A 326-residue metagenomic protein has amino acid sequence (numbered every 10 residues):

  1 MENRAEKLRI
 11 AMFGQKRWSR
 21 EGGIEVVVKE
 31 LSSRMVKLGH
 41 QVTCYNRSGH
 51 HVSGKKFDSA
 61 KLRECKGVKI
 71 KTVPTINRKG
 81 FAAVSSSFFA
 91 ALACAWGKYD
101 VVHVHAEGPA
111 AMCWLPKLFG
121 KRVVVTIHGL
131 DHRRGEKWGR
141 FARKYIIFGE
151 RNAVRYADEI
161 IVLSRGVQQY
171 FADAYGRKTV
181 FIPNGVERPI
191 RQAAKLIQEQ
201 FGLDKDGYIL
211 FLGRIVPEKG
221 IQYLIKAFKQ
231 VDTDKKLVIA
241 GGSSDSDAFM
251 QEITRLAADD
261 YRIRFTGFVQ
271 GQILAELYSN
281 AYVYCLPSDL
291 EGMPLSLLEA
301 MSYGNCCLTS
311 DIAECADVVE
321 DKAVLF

Functional and structural regions predicted by a protein language model:
A11, G202-D232, V238: Conserved donor-binding/catalytic core segment of Leloir-type glycosyltransferases
G49-H50, V186, L212, K236-Q251 (+1 more regions): Glycosyltransferase donor-sugar binding loop
L92-A95, L118, F141-I160: Membrane-proximal helix-turn-helix segments that form the acceptor-binding/catalytic region of lipid-linked
R122, H132-N152, Q192-A193: Nucleotide-sugar donor phosphate/pyrophosphate-binding loop at the beta->alpha transition of glycosyltransferases
M250-Q272: Nucleotide-activated donor-binding/catalytic signature segment of Leloir-type glycosyltransferases, i.e., the conserved
F268-V269, E276-A281: Short alpha-helical donor nucleotide-sugar binding micro-motif in glycosyltransferases
D289: Aromatic "clamp/platform" in nucleotide-sugar-dependent glycosyltransferases that forms part of the donor/acceptor
S302, C306-T309: Short hydrophobic beta-strand element within catalytic cores of glycosyltransferases and related nucleotide-activated
